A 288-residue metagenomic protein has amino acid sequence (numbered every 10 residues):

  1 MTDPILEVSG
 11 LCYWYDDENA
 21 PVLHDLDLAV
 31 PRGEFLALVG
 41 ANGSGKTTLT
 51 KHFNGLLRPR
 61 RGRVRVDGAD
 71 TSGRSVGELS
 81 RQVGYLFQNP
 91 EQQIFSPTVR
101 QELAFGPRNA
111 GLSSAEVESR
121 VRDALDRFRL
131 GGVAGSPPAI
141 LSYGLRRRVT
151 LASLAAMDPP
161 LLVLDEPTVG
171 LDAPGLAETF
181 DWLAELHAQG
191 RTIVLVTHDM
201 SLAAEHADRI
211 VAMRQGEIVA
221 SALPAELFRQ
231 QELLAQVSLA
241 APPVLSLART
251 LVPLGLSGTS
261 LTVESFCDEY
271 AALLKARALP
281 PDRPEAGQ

Functional and structural regions predicted by a protein language model:
V39-A41: The feature captures the beta-strand-to-loop junction immediately N-terminal to the Walker
N54: Helix-to-loop junction immediately C-terminal to a conserved catalytic motif
G62-D70, L79: Conserved ABC transporter NBD signature motif
A115-V133: Conserved ABC ATPase "signature" region
P137-L141: Conserved ABC ATPase signature
L162-D165: Catalytic Walker B motif of ABC-type/P-loop ATPase nucleotide-binding domains
Q215-G216: Conserved ABC ATPase "signature" C-loop
